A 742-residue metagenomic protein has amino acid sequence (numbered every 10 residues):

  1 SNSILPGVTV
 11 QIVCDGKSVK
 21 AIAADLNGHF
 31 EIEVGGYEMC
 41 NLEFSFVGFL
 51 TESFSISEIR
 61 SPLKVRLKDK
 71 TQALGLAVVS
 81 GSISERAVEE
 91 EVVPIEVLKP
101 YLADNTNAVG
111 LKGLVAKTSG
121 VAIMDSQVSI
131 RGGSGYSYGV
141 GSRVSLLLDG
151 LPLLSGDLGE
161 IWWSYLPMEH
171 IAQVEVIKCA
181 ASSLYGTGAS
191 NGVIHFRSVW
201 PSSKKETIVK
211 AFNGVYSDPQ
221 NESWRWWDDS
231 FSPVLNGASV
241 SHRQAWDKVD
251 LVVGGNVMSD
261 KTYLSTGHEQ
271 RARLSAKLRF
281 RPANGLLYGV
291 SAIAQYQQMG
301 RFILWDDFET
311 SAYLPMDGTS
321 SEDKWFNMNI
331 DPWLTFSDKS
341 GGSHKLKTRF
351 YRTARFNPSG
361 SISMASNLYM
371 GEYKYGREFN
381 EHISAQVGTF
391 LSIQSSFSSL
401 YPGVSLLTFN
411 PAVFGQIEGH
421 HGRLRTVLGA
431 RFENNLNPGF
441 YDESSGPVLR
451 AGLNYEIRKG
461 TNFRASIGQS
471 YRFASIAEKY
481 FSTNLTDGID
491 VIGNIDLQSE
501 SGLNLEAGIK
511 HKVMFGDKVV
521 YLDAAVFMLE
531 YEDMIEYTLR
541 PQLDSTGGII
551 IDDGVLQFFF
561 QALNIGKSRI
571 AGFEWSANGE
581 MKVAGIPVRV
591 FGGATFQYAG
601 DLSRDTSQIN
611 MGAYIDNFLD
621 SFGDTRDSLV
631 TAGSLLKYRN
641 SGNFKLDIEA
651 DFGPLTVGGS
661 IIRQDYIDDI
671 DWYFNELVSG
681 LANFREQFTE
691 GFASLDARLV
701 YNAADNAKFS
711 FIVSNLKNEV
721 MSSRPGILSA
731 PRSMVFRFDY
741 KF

Functional and structural regions predicted by a protein language model:
V8-V13, E43-F49, R60-D104: Short, acidic, small-residue-rich periplasmic hinge/interaction motif at the N-terminus of Gram-negative outer-membrane
K112-L151, S155: Extracytoplasmic beta-strand/coil segments of soluble accessory domains associated with Gram-negative outer-membrane
K117, L151-A180, S230: Short acidic/polar hinge/loop motifs at secondary-structure boundaries that mediate gating or recognition
S155-D157, H170-A172, S183-H195, W200-L274 (+1 more regions): Outer-membrane beta-barrel translocator/receptor signature
K210, F527-E530, L556-Y673: Gram-negative outer-membrane beta-barrel transporters
D260-H344, F350-L368: Flexible loop and strand-edge segments within Gram-negative outer membrane beta-barrel domains
S291, L334, N380-Q386, Q394 (+4 more regions): Structural signature of Gram-negative outer-membrane beta-barrels, strongest in the C-terminal barrel of TonB-dependent
K345-R355, R464, Q498-F559, L563 (+2 more regions): Membrane-embedded beta-barrel scaffold of Gram-negative outer-membrane proteins
